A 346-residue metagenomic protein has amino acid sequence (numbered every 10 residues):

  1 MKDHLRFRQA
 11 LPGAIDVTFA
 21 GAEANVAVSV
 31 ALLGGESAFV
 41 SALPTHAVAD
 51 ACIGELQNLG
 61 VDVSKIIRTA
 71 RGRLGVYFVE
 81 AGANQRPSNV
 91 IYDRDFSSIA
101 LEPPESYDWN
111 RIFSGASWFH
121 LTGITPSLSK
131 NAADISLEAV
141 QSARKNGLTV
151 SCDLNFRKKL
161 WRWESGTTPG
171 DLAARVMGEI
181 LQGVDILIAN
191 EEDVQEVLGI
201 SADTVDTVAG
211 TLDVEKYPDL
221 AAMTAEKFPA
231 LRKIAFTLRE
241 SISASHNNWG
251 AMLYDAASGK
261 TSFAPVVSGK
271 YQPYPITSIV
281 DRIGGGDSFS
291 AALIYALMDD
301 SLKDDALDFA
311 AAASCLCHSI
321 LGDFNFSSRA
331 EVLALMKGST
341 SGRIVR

Functional and structural regions predicted by a protein language model:
M1-D62, G82-Q85, E102-P104, F263 (+4 more regions): Glycine-rich phosphate/adenosyl-contacting loop at the front of the ribokinase-like
K2, R6, T45, F156 (+3 more regions): Short, glycine/acidic-enriched loop or turn micro-motifs at the edges of active sites
D3-H4, L160, V197, C317 (+1 more regions): Residues that scaffold the ATP/ADP-binding catalytic core of kinase and kinase-like folds
V30, N190, G286: Short, conserved phosphate/pyrophosphate- and ester-handling motifs at nucleotide-, phospho-/glycolipid
E36-G123, A139, V332-R346: Conserved N-terminal subdomain of the carbohydrate kinase-like
W109, M177, I279: Acidic, amphipathic alpha-helical patches
W118, I124-G250: Conserved beta-alpha-beta core of the PfkB/ribokinase-like small-molecule kinase fold
Q141-K145, I200-R346: Conserved phosphate-binding/catalytic region of the ribokinase-like
